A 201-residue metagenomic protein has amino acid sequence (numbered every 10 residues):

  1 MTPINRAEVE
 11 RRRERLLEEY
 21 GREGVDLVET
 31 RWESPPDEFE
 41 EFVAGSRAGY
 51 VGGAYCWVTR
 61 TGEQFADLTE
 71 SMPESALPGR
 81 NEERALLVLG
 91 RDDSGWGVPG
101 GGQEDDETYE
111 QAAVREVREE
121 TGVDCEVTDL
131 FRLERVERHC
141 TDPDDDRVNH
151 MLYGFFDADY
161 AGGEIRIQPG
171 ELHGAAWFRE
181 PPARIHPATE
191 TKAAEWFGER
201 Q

Functional and structural regions predicted by a protein language model:
T2-L77: Acidic, metal-coordinating catalytic segment for phosphate/diphosphate chemistry, firing primarily on the Nudix
G52, D92, H150: Exposed loop/turn and edge beta-strand positions of beta-sandwich/beta-sheet ligand-binding modules
G53-Y55, E83-A85, L172: Short glycine-rich loop/turn motifs
W57, A85-V88, G154-F155: Short, hydrophobic/aromatic-rich beta-strand segments within well-structured domains
W57, R91-D92, F131: Anionic group-transfer/hydrolysis microenvironments
R60, G90, D142: Acidic surface patches and DE-rich sequence motifs
Q64-E119: Conserved Nudix-box catalytic region and its N-terminal flanking loop in Nudix hydrolases and closely related
Q103-Q201: Unchanged
